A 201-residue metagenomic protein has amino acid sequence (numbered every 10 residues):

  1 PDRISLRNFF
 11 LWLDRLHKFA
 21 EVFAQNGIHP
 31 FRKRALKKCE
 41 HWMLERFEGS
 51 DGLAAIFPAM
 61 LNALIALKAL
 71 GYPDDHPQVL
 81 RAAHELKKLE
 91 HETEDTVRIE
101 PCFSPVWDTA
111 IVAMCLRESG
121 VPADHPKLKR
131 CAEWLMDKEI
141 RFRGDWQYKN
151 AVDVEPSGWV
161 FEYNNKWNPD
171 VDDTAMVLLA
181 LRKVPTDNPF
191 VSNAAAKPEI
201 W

Functional and structural regions predicted by a protein language model:
P1-W201: Preference for long, amphipathic alpha-helical scaffolds in soluble/luminal domains and all-alpha bundles
